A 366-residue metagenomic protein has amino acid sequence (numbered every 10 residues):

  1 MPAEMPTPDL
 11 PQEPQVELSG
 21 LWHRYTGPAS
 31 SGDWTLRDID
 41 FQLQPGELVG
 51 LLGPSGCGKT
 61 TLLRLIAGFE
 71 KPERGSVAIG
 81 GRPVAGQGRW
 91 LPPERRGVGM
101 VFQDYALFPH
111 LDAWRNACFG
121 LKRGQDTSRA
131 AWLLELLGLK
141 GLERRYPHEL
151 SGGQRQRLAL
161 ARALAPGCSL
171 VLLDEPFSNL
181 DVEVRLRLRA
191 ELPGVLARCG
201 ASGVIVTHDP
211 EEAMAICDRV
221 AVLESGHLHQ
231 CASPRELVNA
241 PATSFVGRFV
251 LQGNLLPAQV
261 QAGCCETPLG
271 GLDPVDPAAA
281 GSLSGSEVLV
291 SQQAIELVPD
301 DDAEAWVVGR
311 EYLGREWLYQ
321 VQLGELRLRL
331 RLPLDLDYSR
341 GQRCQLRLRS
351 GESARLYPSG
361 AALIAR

Functional and structural regions predicted by a protein language model:
L52-P54: The feature captures the beta-strand-to-loop junction immediately N-terminal to the Walker
A67: Helix-to-loop junction immediately C-terminal to a conserved catalytic motif
E73-S76, S225: Conserved coupling/switch loops of ABC nucleotide-binding domains, chiefly the family-specific signature
G75-G86: Conserved ABC transporter NBD signature motif
G97-G99, Q103, L107-F245: ABC ATPase nucleotide-binding domains
C264-E311, D335-R366: Glycine/charge-rich catalytic "coupling/switch" loops of P-loop NTPases
